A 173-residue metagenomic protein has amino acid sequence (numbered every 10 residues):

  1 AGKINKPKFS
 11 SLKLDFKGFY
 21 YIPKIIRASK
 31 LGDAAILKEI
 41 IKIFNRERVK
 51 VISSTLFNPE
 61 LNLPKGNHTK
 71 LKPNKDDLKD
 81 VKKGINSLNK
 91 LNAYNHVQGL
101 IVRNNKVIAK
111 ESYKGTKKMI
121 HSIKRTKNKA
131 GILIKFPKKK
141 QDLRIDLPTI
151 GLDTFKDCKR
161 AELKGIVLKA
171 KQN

Functional and structural regions predicted by a protein language model:
A1-K17, F44: Long amphipathic alpha-helical segments
S10-K30: A charged helix-plus-loop insertion that forms the helical arch/lid used to bind and gate nucleic-acid substrates
L14, S29-A34, R46-K159, L168: Conserved mixed alpha/beta catalytic, RNA-binding, or beta-rich assembly cores of soluble enzyme, regulatory
K38, K42-N45: Hydrophobic alpha-helical hairpins/lids featuring a short glycine-rich hinge
K164: Short acidic/polar active-site loop segments enriched in Thr and Asp
K169-N173: C-terminal functional extensions of proteins
